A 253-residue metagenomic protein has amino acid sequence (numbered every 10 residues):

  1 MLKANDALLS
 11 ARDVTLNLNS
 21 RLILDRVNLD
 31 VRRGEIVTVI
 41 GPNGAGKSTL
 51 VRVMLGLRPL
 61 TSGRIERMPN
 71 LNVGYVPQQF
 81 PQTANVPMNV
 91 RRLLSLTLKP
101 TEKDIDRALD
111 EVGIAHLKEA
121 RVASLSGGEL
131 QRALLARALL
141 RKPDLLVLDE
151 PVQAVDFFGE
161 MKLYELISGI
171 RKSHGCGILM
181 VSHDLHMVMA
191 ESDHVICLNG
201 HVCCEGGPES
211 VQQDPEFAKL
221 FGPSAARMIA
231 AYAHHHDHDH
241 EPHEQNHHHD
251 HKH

Functional and structural regions predicted by a protein language model:
E102-K118: Conserved ABC ATPase "signature" region
R121-L125, E129: Conserved ABC ATPase signature
K142: Conserved catalytic motifs of ABC-family nucleotide-binding domains
L146-E150: Catalytic Walker B motif of ABC-type/P-loop ATPase nucleotide-binding domains
S182-H183: H-loop/switch region of ABC-family ATPase nucleotide-binding domains
V195-G207: H-loop (His-switch) and adjacent beta-strand-loop-beta switch element of ABC-type ATPase nucleotide-binding domains
Q213, L220-H253: ABC ATPase nucleotide-binding domains
